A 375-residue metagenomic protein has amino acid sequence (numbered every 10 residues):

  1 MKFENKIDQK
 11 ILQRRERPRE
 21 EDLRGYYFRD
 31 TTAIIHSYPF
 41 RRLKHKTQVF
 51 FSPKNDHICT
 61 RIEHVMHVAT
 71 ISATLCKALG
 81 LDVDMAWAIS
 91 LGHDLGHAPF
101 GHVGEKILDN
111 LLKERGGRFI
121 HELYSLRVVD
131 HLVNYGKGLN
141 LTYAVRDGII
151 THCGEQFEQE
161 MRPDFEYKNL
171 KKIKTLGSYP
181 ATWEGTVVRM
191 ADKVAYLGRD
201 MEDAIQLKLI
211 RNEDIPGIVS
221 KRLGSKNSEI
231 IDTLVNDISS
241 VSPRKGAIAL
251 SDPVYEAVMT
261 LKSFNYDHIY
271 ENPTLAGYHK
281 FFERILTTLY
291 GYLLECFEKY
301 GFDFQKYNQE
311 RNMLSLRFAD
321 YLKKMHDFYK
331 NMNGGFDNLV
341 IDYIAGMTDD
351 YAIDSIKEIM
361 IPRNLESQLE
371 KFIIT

Functional and structural regions predicted by a protein language model:
M1-I62, H67-L75, D82-V83, G104 (+3 more regions): Histidine-centered, transition-metal-coordinating active-site segments
W87-G92, G96, V187-A191: Short alpha-helix carrying the canonical HExxH Zn2+-binding catalytic motif
G96-F100, A195: Short active-site segment of divalent metal-dependent hydrolases/proteases that encodes the spacing between
G101-E114: A glycine- and small-aliphatic-rich helix-loop capping segment at beta-alpha/alpha-beta transitions that lines
